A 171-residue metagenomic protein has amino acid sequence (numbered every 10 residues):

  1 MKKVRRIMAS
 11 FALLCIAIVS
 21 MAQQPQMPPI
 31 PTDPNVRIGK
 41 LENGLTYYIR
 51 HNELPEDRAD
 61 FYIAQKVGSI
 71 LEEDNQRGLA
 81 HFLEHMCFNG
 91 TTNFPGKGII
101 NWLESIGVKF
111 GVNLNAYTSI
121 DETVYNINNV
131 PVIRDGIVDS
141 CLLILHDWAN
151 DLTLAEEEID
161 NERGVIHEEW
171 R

Functional and structural regions predicted by a protein language model:
M1-F11: Bacterial N-terminal signal peptides that target proteins for export
K3, I18-Q23: N-terminal leader/targeting segments and the immediately adjacent pre-domain N-terminus
A9-S20: Bacterial N-terminal signal peptides
S10-A12, P31, I70: N-terminal hydrophobic alpha-helix used for membrane targeting or insertion
F11, P28, N52, L114-A116: Residues embedded in well-ordered secondary-structure elements
Q23-G39, Y125-N128, D135, L143: Histidine-acidic residue clusters that define the catalytic metal-binding segment of zinc metallopeptidase domains
P25, P29-I63: Mature N-terminal segment immediately following signal peptide/propeptide cleavage in secreted/periplasmic
P55-E56, Q65-R171: Active-site-adjacent, His/Asp/Glu-enriched structural segments that form or flank metal-binding and acid/base networks
